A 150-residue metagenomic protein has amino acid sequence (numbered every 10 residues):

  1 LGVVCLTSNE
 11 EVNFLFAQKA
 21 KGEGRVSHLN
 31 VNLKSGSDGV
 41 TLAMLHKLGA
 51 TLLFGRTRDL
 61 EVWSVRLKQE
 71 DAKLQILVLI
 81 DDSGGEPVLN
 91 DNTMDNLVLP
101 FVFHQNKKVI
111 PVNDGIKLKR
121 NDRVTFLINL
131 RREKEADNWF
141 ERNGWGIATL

Functional and structural regions predicted by a protein language model:
L1-L150: Cytosolic regulatory regions of ion transport systems
